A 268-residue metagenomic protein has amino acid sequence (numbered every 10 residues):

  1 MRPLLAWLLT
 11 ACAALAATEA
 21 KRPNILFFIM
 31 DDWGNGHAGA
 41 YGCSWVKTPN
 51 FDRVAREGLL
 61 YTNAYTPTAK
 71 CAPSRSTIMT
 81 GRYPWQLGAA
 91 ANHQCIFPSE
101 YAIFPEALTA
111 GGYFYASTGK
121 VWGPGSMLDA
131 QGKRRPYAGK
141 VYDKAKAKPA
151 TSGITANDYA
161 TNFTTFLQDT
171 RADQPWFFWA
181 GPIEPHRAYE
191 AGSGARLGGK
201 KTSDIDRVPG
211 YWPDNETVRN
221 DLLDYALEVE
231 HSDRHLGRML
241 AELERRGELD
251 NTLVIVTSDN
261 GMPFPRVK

Functional and structural regions predicted by a protein language model:
M1-L4: Positively charged n-region of N-terminal signal peptides that target proteins for export
W7-A17: Hydrophobic h-region of N-terminal signal peptides that target proteins for export in Gram-negative bacteria
L15-K268: Formylglycine-dependent sulfatase
